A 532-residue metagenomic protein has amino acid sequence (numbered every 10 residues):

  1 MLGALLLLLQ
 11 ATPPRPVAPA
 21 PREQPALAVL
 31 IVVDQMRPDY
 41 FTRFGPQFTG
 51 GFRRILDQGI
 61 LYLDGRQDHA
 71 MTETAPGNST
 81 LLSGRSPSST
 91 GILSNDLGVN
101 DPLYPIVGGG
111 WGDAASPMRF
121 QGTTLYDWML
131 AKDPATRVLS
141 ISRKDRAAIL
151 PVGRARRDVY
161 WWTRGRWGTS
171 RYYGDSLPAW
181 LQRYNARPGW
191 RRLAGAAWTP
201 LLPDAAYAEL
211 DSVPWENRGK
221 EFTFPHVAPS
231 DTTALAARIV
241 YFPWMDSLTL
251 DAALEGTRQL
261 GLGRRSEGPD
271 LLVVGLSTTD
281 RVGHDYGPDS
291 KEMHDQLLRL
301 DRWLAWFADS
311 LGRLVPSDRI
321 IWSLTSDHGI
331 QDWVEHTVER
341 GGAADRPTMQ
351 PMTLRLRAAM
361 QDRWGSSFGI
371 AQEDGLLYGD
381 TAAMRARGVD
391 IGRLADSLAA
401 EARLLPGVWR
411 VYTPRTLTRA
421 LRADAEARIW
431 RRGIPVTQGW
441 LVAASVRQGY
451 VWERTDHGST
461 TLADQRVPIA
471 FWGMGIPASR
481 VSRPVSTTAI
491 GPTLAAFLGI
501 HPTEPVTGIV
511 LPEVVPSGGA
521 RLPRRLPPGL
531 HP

Functional and structural regions predicted by a protein language model:
P14-I60: Active-site-proximal N-terminal segment of extracellular/periplasmic enzymes that hydrolyze or transfer
A18-P19, M36-R43, Q67-D68, W111-S116 (+7 more regions): Second-shell loop/turn segments in exported
Y40-F41, I239-R265, T279-I320, A395-S397 (+2 more regions): A long, amphipathic alpha-helix that forms part of the scaffold/cap immediately adjacent to metal-dependent active
T42-S89, L130, A135-I141: Short, structured active-site-proximal loop/turn typified by the sulfatase FGly-forming signature C/S-X-P-X-R
G45-F48, G153-W162, Y286-H294, G329-P351: Short secondary-structure boundary/capping segments
G51, R299-G341, R422-D424, A444 (+1 more regions): Metal-dependent active-site segment of extracytoplasmic phospho-/sulfohydrolases and closely related
S86, G91-G268, S277-H284, R403-R410 (+1 more regions): His/Asp/Glu-rich, glycine-adjacent segments that coordinate divalent cations and/or stabilize oxyanion chemistry on
I106, M118-Y126, K132, L139 (+5 more regions): Active-site neighborhoods of enzymes that stabilize oxyanions during catalysis
